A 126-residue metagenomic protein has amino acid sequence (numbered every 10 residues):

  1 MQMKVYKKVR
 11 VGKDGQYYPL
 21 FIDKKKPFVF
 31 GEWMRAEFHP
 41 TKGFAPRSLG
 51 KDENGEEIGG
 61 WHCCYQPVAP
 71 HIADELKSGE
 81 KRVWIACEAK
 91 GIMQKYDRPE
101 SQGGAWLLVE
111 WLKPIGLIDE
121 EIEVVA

Functional and structural regions predicted by a protein language model:
M1-R47, D52-G60, Q66-A126: Conserved NAD+-utilizing ADP-ribose enzyme module
